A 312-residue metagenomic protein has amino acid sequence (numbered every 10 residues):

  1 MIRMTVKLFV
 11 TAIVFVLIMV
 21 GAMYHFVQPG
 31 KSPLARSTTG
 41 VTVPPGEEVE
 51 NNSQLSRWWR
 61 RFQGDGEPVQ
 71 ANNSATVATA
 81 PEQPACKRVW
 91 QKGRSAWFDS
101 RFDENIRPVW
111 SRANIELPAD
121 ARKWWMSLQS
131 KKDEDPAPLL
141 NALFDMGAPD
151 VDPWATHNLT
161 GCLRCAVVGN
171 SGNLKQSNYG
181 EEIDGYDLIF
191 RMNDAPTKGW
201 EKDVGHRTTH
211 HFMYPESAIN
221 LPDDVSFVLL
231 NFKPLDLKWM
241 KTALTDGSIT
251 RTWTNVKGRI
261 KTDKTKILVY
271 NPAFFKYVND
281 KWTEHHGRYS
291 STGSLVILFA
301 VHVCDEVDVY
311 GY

Functional and structural regions predicted by a protein language model:
M1-E48: N-terminal signal-anchor transmembrane helix specifying type II single-pass membrane topology of secretory-pathway
T5, E50, P81, G161-L163 (+5 more regions): Eukaryote-biased feature marking scaffold/signaling PDZ-domain proteins and nuclear chromatin regulators
V27, S32-S37, S177-G180, W200-V204 (+1 more regions): A short acidic (Asp/Glu
P33-G93, W97, I106: N-terminal, immediately post-signal peptide pro-regions of secreted/luminal proteins
P108-G161: N-terminal, Lys/Arg-enriched amphipathic/low-complexity engagement segments that precede the first folded domain
F144-F190, A195-G199, G205, T209: Extended catalytic core of nucleotide-activated donor transferases of GT-like folds
A166-G172, V278, W282-A300, D305-Y312: Glycine-rich anion-binding loop/nest that anchors nucleotide
E182-S294: Acidic/Gly/His-enriched mid-domain segments of enzyme catalytic cores or analogous surface patches that mediate
